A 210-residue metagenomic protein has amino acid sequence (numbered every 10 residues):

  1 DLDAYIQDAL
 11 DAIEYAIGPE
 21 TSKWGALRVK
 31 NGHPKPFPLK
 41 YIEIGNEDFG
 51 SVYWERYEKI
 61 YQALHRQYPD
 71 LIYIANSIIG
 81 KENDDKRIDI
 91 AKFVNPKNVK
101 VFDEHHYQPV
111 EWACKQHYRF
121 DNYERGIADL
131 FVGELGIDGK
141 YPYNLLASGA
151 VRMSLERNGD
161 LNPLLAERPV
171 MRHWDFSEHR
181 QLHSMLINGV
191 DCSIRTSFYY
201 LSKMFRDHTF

Functional and structural regions predicted by a protein language model:
D1, S77-G80, E167-M171: Short, solvent-exposed turn/loop segments enriched in Gly/Ser/Thr/Pro and often Arg
L2-A9, Y53-Y57, R195: Solvent-exposed, acidic/flexible segments
L2-I17, D85: Carboxylate/His-rich catalytic cores and anion/metal-binding grooves
A12, I42, F102, L165 (+1 more regions): Conserved, mostly hydrophobic/aromatic
Y15, P19, R28, S51-N162: Noncatalytic carbohydrate-binding groove/subsite architecture in carbohydrate-active enzymes
P19-Y53, V132-L135, L164, P169: Active-site groove signature of glycoside hydrolases
A128-F210: Aromatic/acidic polysaccharide-binding cleft in carbohydrate-active enzymes
